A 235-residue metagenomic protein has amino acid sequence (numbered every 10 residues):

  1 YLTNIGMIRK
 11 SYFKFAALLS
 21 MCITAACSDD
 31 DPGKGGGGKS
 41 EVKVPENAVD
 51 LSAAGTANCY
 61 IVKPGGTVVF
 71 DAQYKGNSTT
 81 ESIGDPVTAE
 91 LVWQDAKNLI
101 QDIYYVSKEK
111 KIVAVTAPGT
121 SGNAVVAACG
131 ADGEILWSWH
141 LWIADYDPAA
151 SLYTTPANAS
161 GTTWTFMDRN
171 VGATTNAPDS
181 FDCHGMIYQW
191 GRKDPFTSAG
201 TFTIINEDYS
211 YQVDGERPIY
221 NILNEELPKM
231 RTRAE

Functional and structural regions predicted by a protein language model:
L2-A16: Bacterial N-terminal signal peptides that target proteins for export
I23-A26: C-terminal motif of bacterial Sec signal peptides marking the signal peptidase cleavage site
S28-D29, S40-E235: Short, compositionally biased
P32-G37: Membrane-proximal, proline-rich intrinsically disordered regions
